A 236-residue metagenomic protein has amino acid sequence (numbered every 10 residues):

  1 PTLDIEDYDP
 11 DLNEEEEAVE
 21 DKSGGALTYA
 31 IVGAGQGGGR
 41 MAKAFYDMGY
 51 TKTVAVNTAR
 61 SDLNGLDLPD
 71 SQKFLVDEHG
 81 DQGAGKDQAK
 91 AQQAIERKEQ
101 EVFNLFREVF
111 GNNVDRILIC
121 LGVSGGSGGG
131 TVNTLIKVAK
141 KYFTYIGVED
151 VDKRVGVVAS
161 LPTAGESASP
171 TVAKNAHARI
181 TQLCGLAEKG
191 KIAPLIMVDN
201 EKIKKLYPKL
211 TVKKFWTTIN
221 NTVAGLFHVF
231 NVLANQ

Functional and structural regions predicted by a protein language model:
P1-Q236: Tubulin/FtsZ superfamily GTPase core signature
